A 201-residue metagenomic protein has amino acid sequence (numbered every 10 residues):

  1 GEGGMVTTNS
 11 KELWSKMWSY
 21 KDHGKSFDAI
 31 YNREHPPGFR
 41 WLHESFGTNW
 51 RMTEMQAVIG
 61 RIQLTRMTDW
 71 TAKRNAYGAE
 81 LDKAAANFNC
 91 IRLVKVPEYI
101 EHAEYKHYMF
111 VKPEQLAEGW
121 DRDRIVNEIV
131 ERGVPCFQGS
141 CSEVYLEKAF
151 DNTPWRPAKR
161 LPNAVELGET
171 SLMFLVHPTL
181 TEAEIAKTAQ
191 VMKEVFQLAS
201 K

Functional and structural regions predicted by a protein language model:
G1-K106, Y145: Active-site region of PLP-dependent enzymes
M5, K106-Y108, S171-L175: Short aromatic/hydrophobic contact patches that present stacked aromatics for nucleic-acid/ligand binding
M17, W120-R132, T188-K193: Short amphipathic alpha-helices in soluble, non-transmembrane regions that often serve as interface/regulatory elements
D22-P36, E80, A84-A85, R124-R160 (+1 more regions): Conserved PLP cofactor-binding pocket of PLP-dependent enzymes
A76, K83, N87, E131 (+1 more regions): A generic structural signal for well-ordered alpha-helical segments enriched in polar/charged residues
Y108-L116: C-terminal lobe
L116-E118, D151-K201: PLP-dependent enzyme catalytic core of the Aspartate aminotransferase-like
